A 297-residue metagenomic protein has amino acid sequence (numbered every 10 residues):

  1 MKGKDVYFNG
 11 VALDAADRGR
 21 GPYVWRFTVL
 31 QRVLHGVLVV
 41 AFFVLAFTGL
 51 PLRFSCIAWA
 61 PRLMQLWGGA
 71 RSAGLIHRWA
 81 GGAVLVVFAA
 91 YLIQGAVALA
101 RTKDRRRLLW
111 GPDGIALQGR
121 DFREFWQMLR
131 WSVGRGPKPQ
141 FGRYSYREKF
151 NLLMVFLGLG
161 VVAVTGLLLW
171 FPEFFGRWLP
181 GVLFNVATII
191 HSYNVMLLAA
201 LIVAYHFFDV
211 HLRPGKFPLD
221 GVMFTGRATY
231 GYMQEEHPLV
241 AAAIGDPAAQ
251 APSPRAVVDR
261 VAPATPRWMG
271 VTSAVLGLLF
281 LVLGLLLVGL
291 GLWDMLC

Functional and structural regions predicted by a protein language model:
M1-C297: Membrane-embedded alpha-helical bundles that constitute the cytochrome b-like, heme-associated redox core of multi-pass
